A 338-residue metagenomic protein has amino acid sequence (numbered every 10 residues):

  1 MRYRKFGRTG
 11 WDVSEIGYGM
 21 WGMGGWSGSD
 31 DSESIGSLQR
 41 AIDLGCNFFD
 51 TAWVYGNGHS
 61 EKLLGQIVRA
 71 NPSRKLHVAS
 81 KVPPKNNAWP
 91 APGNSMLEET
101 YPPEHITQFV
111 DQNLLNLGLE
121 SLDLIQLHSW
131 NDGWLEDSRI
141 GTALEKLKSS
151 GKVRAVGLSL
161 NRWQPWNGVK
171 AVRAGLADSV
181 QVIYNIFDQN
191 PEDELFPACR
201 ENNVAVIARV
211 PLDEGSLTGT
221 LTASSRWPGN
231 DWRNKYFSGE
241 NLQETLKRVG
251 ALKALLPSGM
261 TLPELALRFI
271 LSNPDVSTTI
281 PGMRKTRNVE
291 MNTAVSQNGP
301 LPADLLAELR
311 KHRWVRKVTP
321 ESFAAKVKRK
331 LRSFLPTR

Functional and structural regions predicted by a protein language model:
M1-L76: N-terminal binding-site loop/beta-alpha segment at the start of enzyme catalytic domains that lines or forms
F6, Y18, S34, A41 (+12 more regions): Conserved, mostly hydrophobic/aromatic
R8-G10, I67-S73, H77, L114-G118 (+2 more regions): Acidic (Asp/Glu)-rich catalytic clusters
S29-A41, T100-L117, R162-A171: Short, acidic/polar
N57, S129-E321, R332-R338: Beta/alpha (TIM)-barrel catalytic core signal, keyed to glycine-rich beta->alpha loops juxtaposed to Asp/Glu that bind
R74-N87: A short, structured active-site edge motif that brings together acidic residues
N86-T100: Surface-exposed, active-site-proximal loop segments in enzymatic domains
L114-G133: Active-site groove signature of glycoside hydrolases
